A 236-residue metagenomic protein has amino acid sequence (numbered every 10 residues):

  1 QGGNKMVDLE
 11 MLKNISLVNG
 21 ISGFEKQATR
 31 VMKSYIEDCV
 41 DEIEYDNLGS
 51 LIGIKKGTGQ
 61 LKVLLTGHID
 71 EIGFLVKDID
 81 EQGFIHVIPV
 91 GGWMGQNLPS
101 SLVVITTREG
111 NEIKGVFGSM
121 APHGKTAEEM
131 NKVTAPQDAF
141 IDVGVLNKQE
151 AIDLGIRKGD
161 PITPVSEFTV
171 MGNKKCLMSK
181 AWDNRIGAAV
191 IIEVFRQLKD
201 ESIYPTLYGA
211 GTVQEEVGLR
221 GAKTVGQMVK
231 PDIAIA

Functional and structural regions predicted by a protein language model:
Q1-A236: N-terminal hydrophobic/helix-forming segments and targeting peptides
